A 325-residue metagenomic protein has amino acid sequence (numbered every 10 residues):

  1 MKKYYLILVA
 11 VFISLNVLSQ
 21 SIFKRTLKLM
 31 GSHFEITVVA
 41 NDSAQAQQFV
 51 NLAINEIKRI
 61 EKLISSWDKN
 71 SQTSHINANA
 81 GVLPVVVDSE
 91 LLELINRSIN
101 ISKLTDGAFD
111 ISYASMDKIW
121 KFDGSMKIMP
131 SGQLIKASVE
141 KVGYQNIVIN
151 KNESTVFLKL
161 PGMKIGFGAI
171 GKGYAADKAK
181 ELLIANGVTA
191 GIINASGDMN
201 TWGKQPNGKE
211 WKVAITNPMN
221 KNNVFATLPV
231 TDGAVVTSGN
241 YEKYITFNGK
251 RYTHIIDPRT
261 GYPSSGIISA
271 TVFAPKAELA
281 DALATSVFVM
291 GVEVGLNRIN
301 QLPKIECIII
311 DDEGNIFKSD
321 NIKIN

Functional and structural regions predicted by a protein language model:
K2-A10: Sec-dependent signal peptide recognition, specifically the positively charged N-region followed immediately by
Y4-Y5, L18-N325: Mature catalytic core of soluble alpha/beta enzymes
